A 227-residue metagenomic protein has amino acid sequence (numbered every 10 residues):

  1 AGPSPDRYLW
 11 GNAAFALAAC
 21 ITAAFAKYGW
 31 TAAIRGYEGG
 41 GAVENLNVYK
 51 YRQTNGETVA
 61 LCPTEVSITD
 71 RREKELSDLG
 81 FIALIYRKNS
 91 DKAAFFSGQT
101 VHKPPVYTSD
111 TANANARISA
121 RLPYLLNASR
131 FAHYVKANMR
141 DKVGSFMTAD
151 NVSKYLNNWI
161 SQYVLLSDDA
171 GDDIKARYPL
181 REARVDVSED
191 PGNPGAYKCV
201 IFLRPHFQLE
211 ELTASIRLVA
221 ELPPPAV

Functional and structural regions predicted by a protein language model:
G2-Y155, E211-A214: Long, contiguous, structured domain-core segments that constitute the functional module of a protein
D78-I82, D168, G195: Glycine-centered secondary-structure boundary/capping sites
L84, A93-F95, V135, A183-V187 (+1 more regions): Generic structural hydrophobic/aromatic packing signal, biased to beta-strands
S90, R130, L156, L180-E182 (+1 more regions): Active-site lining segments that contact anionic ligands and/or coordinate catalytic metals
G144-T148, S161-D169, E210: Intrinsically disordered or highly flexible coil/loop and linker segments, enriched in small and charged/polar residues
S167-D190: Long, charged, glycine-rich C-terminal linkers/tails
R184-V227: C-terminal edge-of-domain segments
